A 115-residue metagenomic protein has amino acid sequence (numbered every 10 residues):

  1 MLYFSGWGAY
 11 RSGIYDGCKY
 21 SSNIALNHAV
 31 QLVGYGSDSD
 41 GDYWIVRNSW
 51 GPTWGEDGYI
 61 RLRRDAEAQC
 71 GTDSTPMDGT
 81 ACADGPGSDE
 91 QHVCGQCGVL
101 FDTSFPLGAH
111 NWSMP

Functional and structural regions predicted by a protein language model:
M1-P115: Active-site signature of cysteine proteases
